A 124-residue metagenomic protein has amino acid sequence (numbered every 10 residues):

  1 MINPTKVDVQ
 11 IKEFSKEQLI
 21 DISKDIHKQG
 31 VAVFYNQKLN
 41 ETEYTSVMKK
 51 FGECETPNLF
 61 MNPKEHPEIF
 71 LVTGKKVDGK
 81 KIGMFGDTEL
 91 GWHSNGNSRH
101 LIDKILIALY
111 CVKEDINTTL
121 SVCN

Functional and structural regions predicted by a protein language model:
M1-N124: Non-heme Fe(II) oxygenase catalytic core, chiefly the N-lobe of the double-stranded beta-helix
